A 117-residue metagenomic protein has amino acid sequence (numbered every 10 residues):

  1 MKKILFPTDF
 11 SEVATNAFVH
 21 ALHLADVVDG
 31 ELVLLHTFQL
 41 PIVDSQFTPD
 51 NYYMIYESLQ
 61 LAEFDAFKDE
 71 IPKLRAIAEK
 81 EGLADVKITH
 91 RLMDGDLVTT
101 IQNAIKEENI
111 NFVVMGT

Functional and structural regions predicted by a protein language model:
K2-M54: Small/aliphatic-rich secondary-structure junction motif
F6, L34, L92-M93, V114: A structural signal for the hydrophobic beta-strands that form the central parallel beta-sheet of Rossmann-like
Y52-A66: A short acidic, glycine-rich active-site loop that binds or catalyzes chemistry on phosphate/adenosine moieties
A62-E81: N-terminal Rossmann-like dinucleotide/flavin-binding domain of flavoprotein oxidoreductases that bind FAD/FMN
R75-V113: Structural beta-alpha unit
T117: Short secondary-structure boundary segments
